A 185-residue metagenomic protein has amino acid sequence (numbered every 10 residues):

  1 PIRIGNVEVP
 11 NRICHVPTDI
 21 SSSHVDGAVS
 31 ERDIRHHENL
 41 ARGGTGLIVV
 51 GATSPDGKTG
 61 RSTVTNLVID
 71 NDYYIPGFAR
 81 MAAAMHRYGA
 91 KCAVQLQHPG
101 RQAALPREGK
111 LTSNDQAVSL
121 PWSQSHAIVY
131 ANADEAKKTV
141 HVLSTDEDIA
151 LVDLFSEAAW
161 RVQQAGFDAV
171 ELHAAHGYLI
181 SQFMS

Functional and structural regions predicted by a protein language model:
P1-P99, P106-E108, V140, L151 (+1 more regions): N-terminal capping/small domains of soluble enzymes
R3, D134-K137, Y178: A generic, residue-level signal for flexible/boundary positions that often mark functional hotspots
H36-H37, F155, F167, Y178 (+1 more regions): Aromatic side chains
A52-T53, Q95-H98, F167-G177: Short, well-ordered beta-to-alpha junction loops that form the rim of enzyme active sites and present histidine/acidic
G57-G60, A104-L105, Y130, Y178-F183: Short acidic/His/Gly/Ser-rich catalytic and metal-binding motifs that mark active-site loops of diverse hydrolases
A83-H86, Q97-F167: Non-globular sequence segments
V142-L143, E171-S185: Polysaccharide-binding and catalytic clefts of secreted carbohydrate-active enzymes
